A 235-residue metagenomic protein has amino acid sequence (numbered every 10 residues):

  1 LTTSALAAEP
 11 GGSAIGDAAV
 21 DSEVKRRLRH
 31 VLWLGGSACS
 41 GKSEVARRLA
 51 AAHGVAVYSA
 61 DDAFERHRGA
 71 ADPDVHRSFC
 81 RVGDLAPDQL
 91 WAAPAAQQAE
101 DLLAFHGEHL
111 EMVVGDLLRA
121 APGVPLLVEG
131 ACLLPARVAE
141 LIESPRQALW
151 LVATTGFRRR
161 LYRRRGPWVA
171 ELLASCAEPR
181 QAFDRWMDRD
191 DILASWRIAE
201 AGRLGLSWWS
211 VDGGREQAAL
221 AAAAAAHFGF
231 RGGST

Functional and structural regions predicted by a protein language model:
T3-S4, E9-S13, A18, I192-T235: NTP-dependent small-molecule kinase module
D21-R29: Phosphate-binding P-loop
L34: Hydrophobic anchor at the beta1->P-loop junction of P-loop NTPases
S37-S40: ATP-binding Walker
S43: Walker A/P-loop
H53-A71: Short beta-strand-centered segment that lines the nucleotide-binding/catalytic pocket of NTP-utilizing
R66-P125, C132: ATP-dependent small-molecule kinase phosphotransfer cores that center on conserved nucleotide phosphate-binding segments
R146-L193: A glycine- and Lys/Arg-enriched "phosphate-lid" helix/loop adjacent to the NTP-binding pocket of small-molecule kinases
